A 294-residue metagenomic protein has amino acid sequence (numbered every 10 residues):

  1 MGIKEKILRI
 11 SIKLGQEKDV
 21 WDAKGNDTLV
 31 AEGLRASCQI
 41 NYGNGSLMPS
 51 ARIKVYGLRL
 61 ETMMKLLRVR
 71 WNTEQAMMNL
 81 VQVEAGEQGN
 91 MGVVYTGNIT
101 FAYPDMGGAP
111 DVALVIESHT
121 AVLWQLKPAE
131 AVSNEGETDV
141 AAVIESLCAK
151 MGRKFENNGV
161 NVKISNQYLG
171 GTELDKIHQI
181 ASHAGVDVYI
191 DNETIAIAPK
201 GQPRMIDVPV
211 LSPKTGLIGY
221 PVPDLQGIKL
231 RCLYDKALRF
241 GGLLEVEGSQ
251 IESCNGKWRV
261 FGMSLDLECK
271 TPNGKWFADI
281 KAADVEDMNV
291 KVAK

Functional and structural regions predicted by a protein language model:
M1-T73, H119-A121, V208-K294: Juxtamembrane "anchor/assembly" segments of surface/extracellular structural proteins
S46, N90-G92, A109, I190 (+2 more regions): A cross-taxa feature marking solvent-exposed loop/turn segments within ectodomains of secreted and single-pass membrane
E61-M151: Surface-exposed cap/loop segments at beta↔alpha junctions
T96, A141-E145, L174-H178, L238-G242 (+1 more regions): Extracytoplasmic/secreted envelope proteins and their assembly/folding machinery, especially bacterial periplasmic
G97-D105, N166, Q202-R204, K257-C269: Short, compositionally biased
M106, D111-L123, K150-K154, G159-V222: Short beta-strand-centered interaction patches in the first periplasmic/extracellular domains of large envelope
A129-E130, N157-S165, K291-K294: Conserved "landmark" site that anchors the functional core of diverse proteins
N134-A142, Q167-D175, D235: Soluble non-cytosolic domains of exported or imported proteins
